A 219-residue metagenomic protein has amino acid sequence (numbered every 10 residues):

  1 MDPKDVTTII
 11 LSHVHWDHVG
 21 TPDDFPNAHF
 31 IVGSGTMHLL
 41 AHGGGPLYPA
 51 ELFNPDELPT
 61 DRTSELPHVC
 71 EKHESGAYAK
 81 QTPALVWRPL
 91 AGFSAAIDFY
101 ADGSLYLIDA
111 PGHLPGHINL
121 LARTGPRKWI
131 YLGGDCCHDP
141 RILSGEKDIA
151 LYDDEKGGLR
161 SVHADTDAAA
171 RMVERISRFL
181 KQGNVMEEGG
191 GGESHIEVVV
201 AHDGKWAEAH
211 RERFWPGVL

Functional and structural regions predicted by a protein language model:
M1, D5, D24, S34-D109 (+3 more regions): Metallo-beta-lactamase
M1-V32: Active-site metal-binding motif and surrounding structural segment of the metallo-beta-lactamase
T8-H13, D109-H113, H117, L180: Conserved beta-strand->loop/alpha-helix structural units within folded catalytic cores of enzymes with alpha/beta
V14, T36, G112-L114, G134-C136 (+1 more regions): Active-site metal-binding loops of divalent metal-dependent hydrolases
D98, I118-L121: Short acidic loop-to-beta-strand element that houses the catalytic metal-binding Asp/Glu of nuclease active sites
A101-D102, A122-G125: Active-site beta-strand termini and strand-to-loop segments that position acidic
P126-L219: Cap/insert and terminal regions of metallo-dependent hydrolase folds
